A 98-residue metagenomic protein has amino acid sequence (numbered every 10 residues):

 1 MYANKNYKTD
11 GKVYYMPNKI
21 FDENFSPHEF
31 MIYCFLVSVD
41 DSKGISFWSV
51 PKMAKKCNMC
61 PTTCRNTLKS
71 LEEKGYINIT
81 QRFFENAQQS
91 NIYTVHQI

Functional and structural regions predicted by a protein language model:
M1-T63, Y76: Short recognition helix of helix-turn-helix/winged-helix DNA-binding domains
P61-I98: Winged-helix/helix-turn-helix nucleic-acid-interaction surface
